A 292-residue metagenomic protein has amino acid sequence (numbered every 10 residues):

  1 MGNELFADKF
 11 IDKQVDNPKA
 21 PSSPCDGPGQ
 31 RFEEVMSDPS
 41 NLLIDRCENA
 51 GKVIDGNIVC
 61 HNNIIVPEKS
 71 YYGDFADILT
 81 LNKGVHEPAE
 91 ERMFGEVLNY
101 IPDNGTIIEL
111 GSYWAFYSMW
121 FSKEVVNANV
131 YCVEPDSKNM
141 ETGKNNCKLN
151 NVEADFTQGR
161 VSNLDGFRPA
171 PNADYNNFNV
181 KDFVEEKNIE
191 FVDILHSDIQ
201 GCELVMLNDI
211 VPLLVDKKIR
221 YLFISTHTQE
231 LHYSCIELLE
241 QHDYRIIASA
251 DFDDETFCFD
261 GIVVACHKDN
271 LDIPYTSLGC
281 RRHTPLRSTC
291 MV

Functional and structural regions predicted by a protein language model:
M1-V133, E141-N145, V152-D155, E185 (+3 more regions): S-adenosyl-L-methionine
L81-I108, D155-K217, F223, Q229-E230 (+1 more regions): Short internal loop-to-helix segment that lines adenine-nucleotide cofactor pockets
W114, N139, G201, T228: Acidic, metal-coordinating catalytic cores used for nucleic-acid/nucleotide bond scission and strand-transfer chemistry
E124, L149, V211-V215, E240-Q241: Glycine-rich, phosphate-binding/catalytic loops in enzymes
A128-V130, I219-L222: A short, structure-level motif marking secondary-structure boundaries and short turns
D136: Conserved SAM/SAH-binding beta-strand->alpha-helix loop
N139-T142, D165-F167: A short beta-to-alpha transition loop/helix N-cap that caps and shapes the active-site region
